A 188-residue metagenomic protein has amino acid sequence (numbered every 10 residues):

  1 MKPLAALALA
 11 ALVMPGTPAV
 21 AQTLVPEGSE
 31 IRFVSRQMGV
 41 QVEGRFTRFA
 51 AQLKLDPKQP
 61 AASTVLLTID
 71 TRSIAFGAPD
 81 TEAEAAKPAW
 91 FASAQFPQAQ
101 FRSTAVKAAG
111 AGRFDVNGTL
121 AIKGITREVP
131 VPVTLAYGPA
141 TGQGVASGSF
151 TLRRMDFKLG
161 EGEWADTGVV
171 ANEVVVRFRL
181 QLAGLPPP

Functional and structural regions predicted by a protein language model:
A5-G16: Bacterial N-terminal signal peptides
A19-P188: Low-complexity, acidic/polar, glycine-enriched regions of mature
